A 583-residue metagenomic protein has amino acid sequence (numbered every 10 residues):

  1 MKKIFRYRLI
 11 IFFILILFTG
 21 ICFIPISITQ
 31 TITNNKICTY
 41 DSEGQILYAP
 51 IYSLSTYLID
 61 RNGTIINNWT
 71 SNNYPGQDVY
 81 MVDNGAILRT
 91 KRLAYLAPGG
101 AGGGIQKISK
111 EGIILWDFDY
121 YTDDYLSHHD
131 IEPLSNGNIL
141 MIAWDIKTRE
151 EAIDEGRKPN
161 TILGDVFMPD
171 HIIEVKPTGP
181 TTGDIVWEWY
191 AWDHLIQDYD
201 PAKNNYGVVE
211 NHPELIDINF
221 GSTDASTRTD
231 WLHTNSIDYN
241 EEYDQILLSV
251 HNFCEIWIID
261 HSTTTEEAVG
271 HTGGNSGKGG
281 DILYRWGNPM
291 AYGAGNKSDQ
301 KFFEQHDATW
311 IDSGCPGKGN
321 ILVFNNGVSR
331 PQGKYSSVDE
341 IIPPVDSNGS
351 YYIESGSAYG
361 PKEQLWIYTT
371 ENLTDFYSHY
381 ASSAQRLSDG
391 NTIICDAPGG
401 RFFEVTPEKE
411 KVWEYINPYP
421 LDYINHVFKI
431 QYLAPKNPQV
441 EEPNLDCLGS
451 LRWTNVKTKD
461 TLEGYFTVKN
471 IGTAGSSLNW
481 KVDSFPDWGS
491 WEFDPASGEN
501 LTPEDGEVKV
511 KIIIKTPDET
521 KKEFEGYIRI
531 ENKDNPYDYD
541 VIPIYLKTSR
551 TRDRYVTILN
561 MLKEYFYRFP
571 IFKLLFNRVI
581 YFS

Functional and structural regions predicted by a protein language model:
M1-T31, F402, F466, V510 (+2 more regions): Secretory targeting signatures
T31-Q439: Histidine-/acidic-rich catalytic cores in large beta-rich domains
T56, S484-S497: Short, solvent-exposed loop/linker segments at beta-strand-coil boundaries, enriched for Pro/Gly and Ser/Thr
P438-I471: Beta-sheet-dominated interaction scaffolds and their linkers
I471-W488: Short acidic, flexible loop segments centered on an aromatic residue
K515-K521: Short, surface-exposed loop/turn segments at beta-strand-coil junctions that are enriched for proline with nearby
K522-D534: A short beta-strand micro-motif common to beta-rich folds, especially ectodomain repeats
Y537-S549: C-terminal edge beta-strand
